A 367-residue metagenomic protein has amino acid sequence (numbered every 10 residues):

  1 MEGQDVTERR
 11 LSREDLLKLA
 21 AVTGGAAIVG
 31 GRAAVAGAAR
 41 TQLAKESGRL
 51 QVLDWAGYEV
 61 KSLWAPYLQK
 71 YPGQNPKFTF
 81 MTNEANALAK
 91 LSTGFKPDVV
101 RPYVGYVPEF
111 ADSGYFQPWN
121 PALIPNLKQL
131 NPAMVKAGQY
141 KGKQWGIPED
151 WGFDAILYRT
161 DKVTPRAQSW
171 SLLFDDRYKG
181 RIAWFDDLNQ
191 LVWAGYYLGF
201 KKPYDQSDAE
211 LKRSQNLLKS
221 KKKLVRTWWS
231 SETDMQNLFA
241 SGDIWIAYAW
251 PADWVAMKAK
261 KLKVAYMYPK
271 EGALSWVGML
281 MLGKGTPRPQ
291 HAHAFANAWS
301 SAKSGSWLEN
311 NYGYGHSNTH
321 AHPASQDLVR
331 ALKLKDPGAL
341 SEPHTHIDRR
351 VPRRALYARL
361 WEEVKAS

Functional and structural regions predicted by a protein language model:
M1-L11: N-terminal secretory signal peptides
L11-V29: N-terminal export leaders
T41-E109: Early extracytoplasmic/lumenal segment of secretory-pathway proteins
Y58-K61, R101-A240: Extracytoplasmic ligand-binding site segments that recognize negatively charged/polar headgroups
Y106-A111, A240, W245-K263: A ligand-binding cleft/hinge motif common to bilobed small-molecule-binding domains
K212-K221, K260-K284: Periplasmic-binding protein-like
N237, G338-S367: Conserved C-terminal helix/tail region of periplasmic/extracytoplasmic solute-binding proteins
G283-H344: Mature extracytoplasmic/periplasmic domains
